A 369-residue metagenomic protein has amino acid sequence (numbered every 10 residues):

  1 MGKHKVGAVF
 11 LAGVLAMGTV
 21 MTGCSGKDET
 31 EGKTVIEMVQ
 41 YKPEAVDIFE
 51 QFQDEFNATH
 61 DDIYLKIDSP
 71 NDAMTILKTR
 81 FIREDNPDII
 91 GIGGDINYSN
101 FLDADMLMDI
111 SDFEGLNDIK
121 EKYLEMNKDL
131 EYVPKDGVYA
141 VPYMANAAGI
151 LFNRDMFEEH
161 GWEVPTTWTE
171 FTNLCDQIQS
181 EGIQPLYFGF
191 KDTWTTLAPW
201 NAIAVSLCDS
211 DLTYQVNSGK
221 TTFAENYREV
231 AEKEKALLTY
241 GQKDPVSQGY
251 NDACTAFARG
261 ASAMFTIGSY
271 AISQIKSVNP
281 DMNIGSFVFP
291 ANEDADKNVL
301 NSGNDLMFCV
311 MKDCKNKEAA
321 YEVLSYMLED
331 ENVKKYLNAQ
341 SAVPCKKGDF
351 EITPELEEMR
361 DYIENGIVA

Functional and structural regions predicted by a protein language model:
D54, A58-T59, Y64, I82 (+5 more regions): Extracytoplasmic/periplasmic substrate-recognition and gating elements
E55-Y123, D155, E159-T166, A263-M264 (+1 more regions): Extracytoplasmic "Venus flytrap"/periplasmic binding protein-like
T79-R80, P87-D88, N117-M156, Q184-F188 (+1 more regions): A structural signal for short loop-to-beta-strand junctions that line the ligand-binding cleft of periplasmic/secreted
G93-A148, T172, I178, A198-N201 (+2 more regions): Hinge/lid segment of periplasmic solute-binding proteins
S111-Y123, L207-E229, S277-V278, A291-V299 (+1 more regions): Short, solvent-exposed loop/beta-turn-alpha elements that line the ligand-binding surface or hinge of extracytoplasmic
E125, L130-E131, F287, L337-A369: Long, aromatic- and glycine/proline-rich binding clefts that accommodate carbohydrate-like moieties
P134-Y143, A148, T172-G219, S262: Extracytoplasmic/periplasmic solute-binding protein
C175-Q177, N217-V246: Glycine-centered hinge/linker elements that transmit conformational signals in sensory and ligand-binding systems
